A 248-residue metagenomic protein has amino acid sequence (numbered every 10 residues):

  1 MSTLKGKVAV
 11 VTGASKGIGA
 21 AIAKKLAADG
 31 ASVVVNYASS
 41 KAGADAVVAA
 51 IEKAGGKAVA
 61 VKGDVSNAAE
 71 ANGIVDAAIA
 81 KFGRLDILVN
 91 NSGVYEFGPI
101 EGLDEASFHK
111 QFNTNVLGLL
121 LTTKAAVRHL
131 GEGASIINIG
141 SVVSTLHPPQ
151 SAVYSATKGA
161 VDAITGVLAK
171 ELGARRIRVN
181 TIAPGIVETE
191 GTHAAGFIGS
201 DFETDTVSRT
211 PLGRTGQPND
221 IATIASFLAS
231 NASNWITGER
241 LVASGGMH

Functional and structural regions predicted by a protein language model:
V8, S15-K16: Conserved glycine-rich cofactor-binding loop
D45, A174, I186-T210: A glycine/serine/threonine-rich, flexible loop-to-helix segment that serves as the NAD(P) cofactor-binding "lid"
P99-I100, D104-F112, T206: Substrate-binding pocket helix/loop in short-chain dehydrogenase/reductase
T123, T157: Active-site helix of classical SDR
R128, K170-A174, N234: Alpha-helical segment proximal to the catalytic Tyr-Lys
S141: Residue(s) in the substrate-gating loop at a strand-loop-helix junction that position the organic substrate next
L146, S208, S226, T237-H248: Short C-terminal tail/terminal secondary-structure segment of NAD(P)H-dependent dehydrogenase/reductase domains
